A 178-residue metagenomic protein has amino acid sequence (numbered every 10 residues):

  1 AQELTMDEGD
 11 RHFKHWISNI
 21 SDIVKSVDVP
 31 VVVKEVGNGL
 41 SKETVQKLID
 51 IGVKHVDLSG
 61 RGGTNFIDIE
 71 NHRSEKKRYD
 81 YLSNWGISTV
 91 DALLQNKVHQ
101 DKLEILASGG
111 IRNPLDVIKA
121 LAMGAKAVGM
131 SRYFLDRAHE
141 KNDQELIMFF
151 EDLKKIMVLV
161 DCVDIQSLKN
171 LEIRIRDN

Functional and structural regions predicted by a protein language model:
A1, V36-N38, S59-G63, G110-R112 (+1 more regions): Active-site beta-loop-alpha junctions enriched in small/polar residues
A1-S18, T44-K47, I51-Q95, R137: Glycine/Thr-rich beta-alpha phosphate-binding loop at enzyme active sites
I23, K47, K119: Hydrophobic/aromatic ligand-binding patch that stacks against planar heteroaromatic rings of cofactors or nucleotides
K25-V36, H99-S108: Short beta-strand/loop segments at the ligand-binding rim of alpha/beta enzyme cores
S26, I51, M123-G124: Structural motif
P30-V32, K54-D57, E104-L106, A127-G129: Structural preference for beta-strand elements that scaffold enzyme active sites
V32-I49, I111-R112: Active-site glycine- and acidic-residue-rich loops that bind and position anionic ligands or nucleotide-like cofactors
D80-S108, R112-N178: Alpha/beta catalytic cores of nucleotide-metabolism and tRNA/nucleoside-modifying enzymes
